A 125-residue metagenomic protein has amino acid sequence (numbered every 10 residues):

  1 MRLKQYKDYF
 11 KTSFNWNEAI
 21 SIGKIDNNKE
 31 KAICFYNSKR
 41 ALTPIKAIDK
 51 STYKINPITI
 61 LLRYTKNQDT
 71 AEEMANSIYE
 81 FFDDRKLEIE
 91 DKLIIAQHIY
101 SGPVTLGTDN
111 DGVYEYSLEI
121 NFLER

Functional and structural regions predicted by a protein language model:
M1-D49, E80, R85-E90: Small/polar-rich, solvent-exposed N-terminal microdomains that initiate assembly or binding
I33-C34, I58, Q97, L118: A broad, low-specificity signal marking well-ordered, structured residues that form hydrophobic/aromatic
R40-L42, N67, R125: Generic "edge-of-domain/loop-turn" microfeature
A47-T52, T108-D111: Short, solvent-exposed beta-strand/turn "edge" segments of beta-rich domains on protein surfaces
T52-K66, Y114-E124: Oligomerization/assembly interface segments of phage tail-like spikes and tubes
R63-L87: Mid-chain, well-packed structural core segment of small domains
D83-L123: Acidic-leaning, charged glycine-interspersed low-complexity segments
